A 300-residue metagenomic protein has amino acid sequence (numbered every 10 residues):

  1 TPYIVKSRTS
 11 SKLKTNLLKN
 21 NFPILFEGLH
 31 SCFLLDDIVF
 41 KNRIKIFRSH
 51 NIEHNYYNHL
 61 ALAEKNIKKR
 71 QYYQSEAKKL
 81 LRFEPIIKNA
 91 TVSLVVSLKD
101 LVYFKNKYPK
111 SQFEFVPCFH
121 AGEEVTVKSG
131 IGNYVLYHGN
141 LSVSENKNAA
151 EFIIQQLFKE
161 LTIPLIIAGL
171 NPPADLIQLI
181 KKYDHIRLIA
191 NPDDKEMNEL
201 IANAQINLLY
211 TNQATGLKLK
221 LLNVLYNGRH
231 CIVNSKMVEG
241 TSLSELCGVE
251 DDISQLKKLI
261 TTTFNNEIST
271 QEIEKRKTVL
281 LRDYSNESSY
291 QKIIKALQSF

Functional and structural regions predicted by a protein language model:
R8, N265-F300: A charged, aromatic-enriched C-terminal amphipathic alpha-helix characteristic of glycosyltransferases across folds
S11-L18, E53-N55, K65, K69-S93: Membrane-proximal helix-turn-helix segments that form the acceptor-binding/catalytic region of lipid-linked
K14-F33, I44-I46: Short N-terminal targeting/anchoring amphipathic segment
I24, F40-A63: Active-site proximal beta-strand in glycosyltransferases
Y73-A77, L81-V125: Donor nucleotide-sugar binding/catalytic pocket of nucleotide-sugar-dependent glycosyltransferases
F115-I180, R187-N198, A202: Conserved catalytic-core segment of nucleotide-activated headgroup transferases in glycan assembly
I201-G216, N227-H230: Acidic donor-binding loop of glycosyltransferase active sites
K220-Y226, H230-N234: Short hydrophobic beta-strand element within catalytic cores of glycosyltransferases and related nucleotide-activated
